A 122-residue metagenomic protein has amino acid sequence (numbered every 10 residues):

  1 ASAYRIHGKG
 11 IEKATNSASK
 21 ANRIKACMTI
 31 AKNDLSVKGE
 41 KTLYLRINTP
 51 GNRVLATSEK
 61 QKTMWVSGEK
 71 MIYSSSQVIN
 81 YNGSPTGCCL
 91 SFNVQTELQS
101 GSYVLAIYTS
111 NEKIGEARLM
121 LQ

Functional and structural regions predicted by a protein language model:
A1-Q122: Membrane-proximal structural modules of membrane-associated proteins and complexes
